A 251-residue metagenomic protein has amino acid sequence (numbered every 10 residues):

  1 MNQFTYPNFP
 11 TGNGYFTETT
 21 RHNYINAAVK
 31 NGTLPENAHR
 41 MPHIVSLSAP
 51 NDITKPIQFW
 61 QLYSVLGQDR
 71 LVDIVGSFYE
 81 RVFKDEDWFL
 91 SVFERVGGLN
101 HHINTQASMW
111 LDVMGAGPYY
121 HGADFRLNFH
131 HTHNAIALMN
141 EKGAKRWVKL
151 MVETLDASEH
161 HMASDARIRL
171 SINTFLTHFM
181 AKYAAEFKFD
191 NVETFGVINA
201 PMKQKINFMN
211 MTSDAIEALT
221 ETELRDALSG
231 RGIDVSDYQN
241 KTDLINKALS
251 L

Functional and structural regions predicted by a protein language model:
M1-N2, S250: Universal eukaryotic N-terminal targeting presequences
N2-A218, T222, D226-S236: Core of compact, soluble alpha-helical bundle domains
V235-L251: Short, Lys/Arg-enriched alpha-helical microdomains
